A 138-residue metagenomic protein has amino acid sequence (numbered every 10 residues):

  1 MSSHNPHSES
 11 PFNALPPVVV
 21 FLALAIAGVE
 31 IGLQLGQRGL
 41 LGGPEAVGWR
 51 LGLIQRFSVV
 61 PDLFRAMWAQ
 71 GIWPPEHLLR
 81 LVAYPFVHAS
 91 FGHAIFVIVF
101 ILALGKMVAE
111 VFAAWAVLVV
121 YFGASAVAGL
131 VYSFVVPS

Functional and structural regions predicted by a protein language model:
M1-L40: C-terminal transmembrane module of polytopic alpha-helical membrane proteins
E30-S138: N-terminal TM1-TM2 helical hairpin plus the immediately adjacent luminal interfacial "cap"
